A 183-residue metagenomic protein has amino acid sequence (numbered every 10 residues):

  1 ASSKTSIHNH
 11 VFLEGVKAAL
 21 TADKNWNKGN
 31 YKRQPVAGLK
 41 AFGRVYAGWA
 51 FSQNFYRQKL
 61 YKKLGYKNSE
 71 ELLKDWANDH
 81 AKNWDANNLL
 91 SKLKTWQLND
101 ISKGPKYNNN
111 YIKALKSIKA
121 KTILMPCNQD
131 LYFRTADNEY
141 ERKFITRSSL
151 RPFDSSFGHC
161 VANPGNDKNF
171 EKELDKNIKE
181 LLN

Functional and structural regions predicted by a protein language model:
A1-D79: Alpha/beta-hydrolase-fold enzymes
A50, N54, H80, W84 (+2 more regions): Alpha-helix capping/termination and helix-coil
D75, S91-A114: Active-site nucleophile elbow and catalytic-triad environment of alpha/beta-hydrolase enzymes
L93, P126-Q129, P152-S155: Active-site proximal loops enriched in glycine and acidic residues that flank catalytic Cys/His/Asp and coordinate
Y107, L131-D137: Conserved alpha/beta-hydrolase "acid-adjacent" motif
L115-K119, K143-T146: Short, conserved loop/helix-junction motifs that constitute active-site signature segments in enzyme catalytic cores
I118, L124-P126: Short beta-strand/loop motif that positions the catalytic acidic residue of the alpha/beta-hydrolase fold
E139-K143, R147-N183: Catalytic active-site module of serine/aspartate enzymes centered on a nucleophile-bearing elbow/loop
